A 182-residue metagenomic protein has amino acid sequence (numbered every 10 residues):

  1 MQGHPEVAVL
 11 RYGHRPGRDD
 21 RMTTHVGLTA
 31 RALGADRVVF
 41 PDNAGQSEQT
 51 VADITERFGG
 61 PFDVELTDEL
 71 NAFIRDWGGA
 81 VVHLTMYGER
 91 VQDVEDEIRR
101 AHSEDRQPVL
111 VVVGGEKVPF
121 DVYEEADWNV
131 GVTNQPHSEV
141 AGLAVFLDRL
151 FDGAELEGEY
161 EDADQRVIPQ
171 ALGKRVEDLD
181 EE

Functional and structural regions predicted by a protein language model:
M1-L10, R18-V26, R31, Q46-Q49 (+1 more regions): Haloarchaeal acidic low-complexity proteome signature biased toward cell-envelope/secretome components but also
E6-G13, V109-V111: Short, hydrophobic/glycine-enriched beta-strand segments
Y12-H14, L84-Y87, V113-E116, T133-N134 (+1 more regions): Fold-independent oxyanion-binding glycine-rich loops and adjacent beta-strand/coil segments at enzyme active sites
A35, W77-G79, A126-D127: Short, well-ordered alpha-helix to beta-strand connector turns
D36-A44: Short internal beta-strands
V38, V81, N129-G131: Short, well-ordered beta-strand core segments
E48-D121: S-adenosyl-L-methionine/SAH cofactor-binding core of RNA-modifying enzymes
V122-A171: Structured adenosyl-cofactor binding patch, chiefly the S-adenosyl-L-methionine
